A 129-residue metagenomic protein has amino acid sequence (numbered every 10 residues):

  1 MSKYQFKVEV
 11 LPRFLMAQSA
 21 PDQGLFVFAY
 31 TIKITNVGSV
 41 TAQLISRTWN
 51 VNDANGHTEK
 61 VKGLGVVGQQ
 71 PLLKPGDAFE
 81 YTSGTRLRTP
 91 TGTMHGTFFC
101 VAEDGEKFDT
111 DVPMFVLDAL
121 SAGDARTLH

Functional and structural regions predicted by a protein language model:
M1-L25: Low-complexity, acidic Ser/Thr/Pro/Gly-rich terminal tails and inter-domain linkers that flank the onset of structured
F6, A42, E59, E106-T110: Short beta-strand segments
L25-T31: Short, solvent-exposed loop/turn segments enriched in Ser/Thr/Gly
I34-G38: Asparagine-centered strand-capping/turn motif at beta-strand->loop junctions
V40-E59, C100: Short acidic, flexible loop segments centered on an aromatic residue
D53-G56, G68-A78, L117-T127: Short, surface-exposed linear segments at secondary-structure transitions and domain or protein termini
E59-T91: Intrinsically disordered, low-complexity Pro/Gly/Ser/Thr-rich segments with frequent PxxP/GP/PP motifs and embedded
R86-H129: Terminal connector regions
